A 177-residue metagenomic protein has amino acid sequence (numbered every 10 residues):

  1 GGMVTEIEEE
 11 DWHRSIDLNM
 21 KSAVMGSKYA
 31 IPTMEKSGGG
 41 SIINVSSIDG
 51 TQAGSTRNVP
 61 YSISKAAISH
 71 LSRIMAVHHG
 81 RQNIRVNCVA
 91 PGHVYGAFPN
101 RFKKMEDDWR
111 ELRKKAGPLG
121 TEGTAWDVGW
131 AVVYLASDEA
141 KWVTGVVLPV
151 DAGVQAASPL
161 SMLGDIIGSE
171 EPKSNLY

Functional and structural regions predicted by a protein language model:
G2-V4, E8-I16, R113: Substrate-binding pocket helix/loop in short-chain dehydrogenase/reductase
S27, S64, S72: Active-site helix of classical SDR
P32, V77-H78, K141: Alpha-helical segment proximal to the catalytic Tyr-Lys
S47: Residue(s) in the substrate-gating loop at a strand-loop-helix junction that position the organic substrate next
G80, R85, V143-G145: Short, small/polar-rich loop/turn modules that mediate ligand/substrate recognition or access, typified
C88, D108-V143, V150-A152, L176-Y177: C-terminal helical subdomain
T144-Y177: Short C-terminal tail/terminal secondary-structure segment of NAD(P)H-dependent dehydrogenase/reductase domains
